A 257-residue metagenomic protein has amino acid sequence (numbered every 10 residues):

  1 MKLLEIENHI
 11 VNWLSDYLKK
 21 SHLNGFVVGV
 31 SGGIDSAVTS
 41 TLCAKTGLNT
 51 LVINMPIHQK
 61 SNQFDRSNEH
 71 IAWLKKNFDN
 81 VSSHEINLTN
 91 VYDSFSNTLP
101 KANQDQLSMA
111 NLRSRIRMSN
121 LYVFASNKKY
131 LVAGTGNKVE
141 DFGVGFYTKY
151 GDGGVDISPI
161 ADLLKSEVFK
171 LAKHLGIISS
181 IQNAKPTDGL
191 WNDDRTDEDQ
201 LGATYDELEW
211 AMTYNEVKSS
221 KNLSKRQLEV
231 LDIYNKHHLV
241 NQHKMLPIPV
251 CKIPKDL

Functional and structural regions predicted by a protein language model:
K2, I6-F26, T41-L51, H58-N62 (+6 more regions): ATP/NTP-dependent adenylation/nucleotidyl-transfer catalytic domains that generate, transfer, or process NMP-activated
G33: Conserved G/P- and acidic residue-centered "switch" motifs that form tight phosphate/ATP-binding loops in soluble
S36: Catalytic nucleophile loop
S67: Conserved SAM-binding loop
R115: Catalytic-core regions of hydrolytic enzymes
